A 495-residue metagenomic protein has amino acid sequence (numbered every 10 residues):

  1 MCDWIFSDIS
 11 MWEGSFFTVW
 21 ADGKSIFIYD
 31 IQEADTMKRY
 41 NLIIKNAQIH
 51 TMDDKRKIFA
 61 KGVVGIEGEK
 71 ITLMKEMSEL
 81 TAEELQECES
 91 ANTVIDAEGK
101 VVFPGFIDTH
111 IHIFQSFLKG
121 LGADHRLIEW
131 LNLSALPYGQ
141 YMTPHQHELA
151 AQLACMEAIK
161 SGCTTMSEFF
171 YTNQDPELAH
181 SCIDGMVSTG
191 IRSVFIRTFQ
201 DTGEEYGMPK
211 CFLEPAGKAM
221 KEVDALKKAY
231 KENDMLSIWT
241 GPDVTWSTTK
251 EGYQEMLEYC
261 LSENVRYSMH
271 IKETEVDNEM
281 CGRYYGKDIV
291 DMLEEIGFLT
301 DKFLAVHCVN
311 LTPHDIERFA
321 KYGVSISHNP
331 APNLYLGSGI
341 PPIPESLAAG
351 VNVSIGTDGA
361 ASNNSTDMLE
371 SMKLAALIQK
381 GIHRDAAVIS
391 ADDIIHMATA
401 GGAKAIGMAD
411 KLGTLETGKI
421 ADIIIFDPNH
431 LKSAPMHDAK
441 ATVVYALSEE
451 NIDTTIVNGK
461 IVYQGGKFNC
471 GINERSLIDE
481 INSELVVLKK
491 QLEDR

Functional and structural regions predicted by a protein language model:
I31-G62, I66-E67, T72, M77 (+2 more regions): Active-site microenvironment of metallo-dependent hydrolases
R39-K45, A82-W130, Q152, I159-K160: Replace "His-x-His-based motif
F117-H147, T202-G217, E275-K302, Y322-S325 (+1 more regions): Active-site gating loops and adjacent loop-to-helix segments of metal-dependent hydrolytic enzymes
K119-F169, N173-I191, A219-E232, E480-E493: Alpha-helical scaffold segments that flank or form the walls of functional sites
E177-V309: Metal-coordinating catalytic core of metallo-dependent amide/deamination hydrolases
L261-V265, F298-D301, R318-S327, A348-V353: Glycine-enriched alpha-helix->loop->beta-strand junction motifs that scaffold or abut catalytic
E295-K302, P344-H430, A446-L447: His/Asp/Glu-enriched, well-ordered alpha-helical/loop segment that forms or immediately abuts the divalent-metal
